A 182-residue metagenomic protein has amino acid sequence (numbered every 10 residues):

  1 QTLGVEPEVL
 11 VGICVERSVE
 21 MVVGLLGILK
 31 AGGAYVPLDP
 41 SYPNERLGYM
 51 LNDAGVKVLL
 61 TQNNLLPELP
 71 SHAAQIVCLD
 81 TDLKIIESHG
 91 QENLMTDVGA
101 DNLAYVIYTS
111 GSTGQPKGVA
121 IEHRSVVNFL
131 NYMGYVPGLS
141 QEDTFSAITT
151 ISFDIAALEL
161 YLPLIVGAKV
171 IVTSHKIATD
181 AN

Functional and structural regions predicted by a protein language model:
Q1-V127, N131, Y135-Q141, F145 (+3 more regions): Carrier-protein-dependent adenylate-forming modules in NRPS/ANL systems
A147, T179-N182: Conserved adenylate-forming
E159: Charged (Asp/Glu and Lys/Arg) segments that form or flank catalytic channels of large polymer- and nucleotide-handling
V170: Short beta-strand element of Class I
